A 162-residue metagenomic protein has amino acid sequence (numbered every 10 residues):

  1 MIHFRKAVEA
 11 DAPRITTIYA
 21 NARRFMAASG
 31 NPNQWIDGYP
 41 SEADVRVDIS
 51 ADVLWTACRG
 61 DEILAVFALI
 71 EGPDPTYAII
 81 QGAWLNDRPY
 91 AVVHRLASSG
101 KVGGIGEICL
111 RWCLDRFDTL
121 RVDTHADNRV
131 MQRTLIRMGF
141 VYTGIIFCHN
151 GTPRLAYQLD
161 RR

Functional and structural regions predicted by a protein language model:
I2, D61-V66, A91: Glycine-rich phosphate/pyrophosphate-binding loop shared by adenosine-nucleotide-utilizing enzymes
H3-T17: A short beta-loop-alpha structural element at the N-terminal edge of CoA-dependent acyl/N-acetyltransferase catalytic
R23-D44: Conserved GNAT-fold acetyl-CoA-binding loop/helix
T56, E62-G72: Conserved beta-strand in the GNAT
A68-K101: Conserved acyl-donor/pantetheine-binding loop and adjacent beta-alpha core of acyl/acetyltransferases and related
K101-D115, R133-R137: Conserved acetyl-CoA-binding loop-helix of GNAT-fold acetyltransferases
R116-D127: Conserved GNAT acetyl-CoA-binding A-motif
D123, V141-L155: Conserved catalytic-core motifs of GNAT/GCN5-like acyltransferases
